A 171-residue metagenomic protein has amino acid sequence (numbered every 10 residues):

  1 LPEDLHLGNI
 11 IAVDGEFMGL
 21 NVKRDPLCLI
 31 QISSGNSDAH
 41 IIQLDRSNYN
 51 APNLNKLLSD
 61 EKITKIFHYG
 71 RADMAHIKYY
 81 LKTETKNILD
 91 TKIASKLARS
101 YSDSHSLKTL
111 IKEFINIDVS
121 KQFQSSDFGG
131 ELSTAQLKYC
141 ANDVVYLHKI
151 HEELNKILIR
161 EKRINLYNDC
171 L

Functional and structural regions predicted by a protein language model:
L1-T109, E113: Conserved RNase H-like, two-metal-ion catalytic cores of nucleic-acid enzymes
V119-L171: Acidic, Mg2+-coordinating catalytic module of metal-dependent nucleases/exonucleases that use a two-metal-ion mechanism
